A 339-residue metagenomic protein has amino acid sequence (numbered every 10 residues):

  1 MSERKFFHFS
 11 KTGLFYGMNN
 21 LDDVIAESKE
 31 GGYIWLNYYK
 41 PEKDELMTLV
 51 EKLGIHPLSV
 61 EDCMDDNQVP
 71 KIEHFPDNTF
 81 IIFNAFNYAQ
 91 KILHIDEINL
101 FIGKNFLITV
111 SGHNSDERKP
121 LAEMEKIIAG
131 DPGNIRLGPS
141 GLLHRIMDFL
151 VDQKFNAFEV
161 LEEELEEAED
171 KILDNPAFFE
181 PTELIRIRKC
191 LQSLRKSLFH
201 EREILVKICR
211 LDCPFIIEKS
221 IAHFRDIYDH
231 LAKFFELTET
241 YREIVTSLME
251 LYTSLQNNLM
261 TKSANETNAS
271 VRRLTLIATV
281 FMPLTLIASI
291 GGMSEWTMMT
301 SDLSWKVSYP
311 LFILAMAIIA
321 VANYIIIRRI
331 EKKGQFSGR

Functional and structural regions predicted by a protein language model:
M1-K219, H223-D226, H230-T240, M299 (+2 more regions): Peripheral, non-transmembrane regulatory/ligand-interaction domains of membrane transport proteins
A232-R339: Hydrophobic alpha-helical transmembrane segments and their immediately adjacent juxtamembrane loops
